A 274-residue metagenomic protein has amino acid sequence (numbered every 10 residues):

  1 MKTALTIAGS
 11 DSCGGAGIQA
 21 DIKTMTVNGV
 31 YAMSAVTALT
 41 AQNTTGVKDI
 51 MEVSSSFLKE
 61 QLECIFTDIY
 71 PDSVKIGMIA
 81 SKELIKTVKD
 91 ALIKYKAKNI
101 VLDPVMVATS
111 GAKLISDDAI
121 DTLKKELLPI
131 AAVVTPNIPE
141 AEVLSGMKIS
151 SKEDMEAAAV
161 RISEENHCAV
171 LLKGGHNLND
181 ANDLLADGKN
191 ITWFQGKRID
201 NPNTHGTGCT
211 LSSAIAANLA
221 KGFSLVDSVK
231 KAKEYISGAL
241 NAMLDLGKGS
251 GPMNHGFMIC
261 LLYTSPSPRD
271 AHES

Functional and structural regions predicted by a protein language model:
T3-T6, T26-T109: Conserved N-terminal subdomain of the carbohydrate kinase-like
A8-C13, T192-H205: Short pre-catalytic strand/loop immediately N-terminal to key active-site residues, enriched for Gly-Thr
G14, I18-T26: N-terminal basic/disordered segments at the start of proteins
Q19, E142-V143, N201-L225: Short, small-residue alpha-helix embedded
G29-M33, N218-K231: Phosphate-handling active-site elements
D117-I191: Conserved phosphate/ATP/ADP-binding segment of small-molecule kinases
D227-L262: Phosphate/ribose-recognition catalytic cores of enzymes acting on nucleotide-derived substrates
Y263-P268: Conserved small/polar residues in nucleotide/adenosyl-binding loops
